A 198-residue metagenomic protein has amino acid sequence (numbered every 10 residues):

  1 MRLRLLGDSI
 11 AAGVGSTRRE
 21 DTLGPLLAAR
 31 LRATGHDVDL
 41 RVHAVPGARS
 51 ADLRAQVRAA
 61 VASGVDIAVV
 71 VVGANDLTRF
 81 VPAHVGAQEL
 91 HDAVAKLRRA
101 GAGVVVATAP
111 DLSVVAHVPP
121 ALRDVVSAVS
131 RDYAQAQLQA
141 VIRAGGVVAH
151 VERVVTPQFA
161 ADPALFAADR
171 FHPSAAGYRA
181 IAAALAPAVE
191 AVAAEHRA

Functional and structural regions predicted by a protein language model:
R2-L5, I10-E89: Conserved SGNH/GDSL esterase-like catalytic core that processes O-acyl groups on lipids and polysaccharides
R54-A198: Alpha-helical cap/lid subdomain in secreted, periplasmic, or secretory-pathway luminal O-acyl-processing enzymes
